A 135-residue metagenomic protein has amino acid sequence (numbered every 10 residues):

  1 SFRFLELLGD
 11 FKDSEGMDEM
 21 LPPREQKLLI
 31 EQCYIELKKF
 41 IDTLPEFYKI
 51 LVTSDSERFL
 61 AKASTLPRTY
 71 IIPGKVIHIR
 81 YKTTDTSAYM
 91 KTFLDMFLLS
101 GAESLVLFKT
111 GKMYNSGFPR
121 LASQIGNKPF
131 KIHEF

Functional and structural regions predicted by a protein language model:
S1-T84: Core catalytic architecture of nucleotide-activated donor-dependent transferases building glycoconjugates
T83-D85, K109-T110: Short, glycine/charged-rich beta-strand-loop motifs at protein surfaces that mediate ligand recognition and catalysis
T92-F135: A donor-sugar binding/catalytic signature common to diverse glycosyltransferases and related nucleotide-sugar
